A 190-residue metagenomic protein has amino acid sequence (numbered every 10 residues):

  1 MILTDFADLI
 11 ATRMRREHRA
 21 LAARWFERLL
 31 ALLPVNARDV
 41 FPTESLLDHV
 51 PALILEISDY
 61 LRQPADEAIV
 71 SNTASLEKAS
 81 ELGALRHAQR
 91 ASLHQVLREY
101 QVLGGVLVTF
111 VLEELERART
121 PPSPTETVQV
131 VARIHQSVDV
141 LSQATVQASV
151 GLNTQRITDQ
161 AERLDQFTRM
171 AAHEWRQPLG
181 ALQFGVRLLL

Functional and structural regions predicted by a protein language model:
I2-N36: Basic/polar, acidic-poor N-terminal "presequence/leader" segments that form or can form short amphipathic helices
I2-R15, A65-A161, F167: Long, amphipathic alpha-helical coupling/dimerization segments that relay conformational signals between
R24-S58: N-terminal interaction modules that seed assembly of large macromolecular complexes
L47-I54, S58, L97-G104, H135 (+1 more regions): Generic structural concept
Q166-R169, F184: Regular, well-ordered alpha-helical segments
M170, R176-Q177: Residue-level recognition of the "H+4" position in the DHp/HisKA helix of two-component sensor histidine kinases
A181-L190: Conserved C-terminal segment of the DHp
